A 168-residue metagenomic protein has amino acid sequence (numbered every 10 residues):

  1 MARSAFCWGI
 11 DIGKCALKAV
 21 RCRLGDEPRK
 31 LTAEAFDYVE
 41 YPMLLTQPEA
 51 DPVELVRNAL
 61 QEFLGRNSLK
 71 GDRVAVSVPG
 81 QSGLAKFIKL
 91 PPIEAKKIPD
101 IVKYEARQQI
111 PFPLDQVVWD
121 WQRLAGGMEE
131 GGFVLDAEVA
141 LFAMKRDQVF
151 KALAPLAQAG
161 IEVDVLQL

Functional and structural regions predicted by a protein language model:
M1-E40, R73-P79: Gly/Thr-rich phosphate-binding beta-strand-loop-beta motif of the actin/hexokinase/Hsp70
G13, V53-E54, R146: Electropositive phosphate-/nucleotide-binding environments in soluble metabolic enzymes
K18-V20, R29, E49, K86 (+2 more regions): Short acidic, gly/pro-rich beta-turn/loop elements at beta-sheet edges and active-site/ligand-binding grooves
L24-R29, L45-L55, G126-D136: Short, glycine- and charge-enriched coil/turn segments that flank and shape catalytic ligand pockets
A35-G65: N-terminal phosphate-binding loop and adjacent alpha-helix
L60-R73, A159: Phosphate/pyrophosphate-binding loops at sites that engage ATP/ADP/AMP, CoA/4′-phosphopantetheine, polyphosphate
R73, S77-L168: Active-site neighborhood for divalent-cation/phosphate handling
